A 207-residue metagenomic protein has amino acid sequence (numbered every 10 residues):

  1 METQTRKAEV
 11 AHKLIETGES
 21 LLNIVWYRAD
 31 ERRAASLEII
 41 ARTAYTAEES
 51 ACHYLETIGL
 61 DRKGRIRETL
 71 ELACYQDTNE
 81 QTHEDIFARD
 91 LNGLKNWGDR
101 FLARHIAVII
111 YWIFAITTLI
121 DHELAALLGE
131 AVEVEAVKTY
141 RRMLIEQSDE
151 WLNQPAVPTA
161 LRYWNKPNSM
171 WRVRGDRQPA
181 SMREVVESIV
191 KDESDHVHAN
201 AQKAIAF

Functional and structural regions predicted by a protein language model:
M1-F207: Non-heme di-metal
